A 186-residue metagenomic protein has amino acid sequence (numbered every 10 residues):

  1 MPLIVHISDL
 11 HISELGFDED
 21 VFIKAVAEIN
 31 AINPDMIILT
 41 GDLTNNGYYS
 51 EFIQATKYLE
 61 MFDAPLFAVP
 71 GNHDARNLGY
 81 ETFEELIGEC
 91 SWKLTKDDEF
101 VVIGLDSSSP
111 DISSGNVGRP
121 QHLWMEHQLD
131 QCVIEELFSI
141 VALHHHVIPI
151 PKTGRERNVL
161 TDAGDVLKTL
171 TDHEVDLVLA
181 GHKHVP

Functional and structural regions predicted by a protein language model:
M1-Y58: N-terminal active-site segment of His-dependent metallophosphoesterases
P2, A27-E28, Q54, A64-P70 (+2 more regions): A broad, low-specificity signal for short, low-complexity segments enriched in glycine/proline and polar/charged
P2-H11, E99-S109, I140-H144: Active-site-proximal beta-strand elements of phosphoester/diester hydrolases
D9, I29, I37, D42 (+6 more regions): Divalent metal-coordination and catalytic microenvironments
I12-G16, N45-S50, N72-G79, P110-S113 (+2 more regions): Active-site environment of divalent metal-dependent phosphoester hydrolases
E19-D20, E84-E89, L160: Short gly/ser/thr-rich secondary-structure transition/capping motifs
N30-M36, G115-P186: His/acidic metal-ligating clusters that form di-metal
Y49-E135, D165-T171: Extended active-site neighborhood of metal-dependent phosphoesterases/phosphodiesterases
